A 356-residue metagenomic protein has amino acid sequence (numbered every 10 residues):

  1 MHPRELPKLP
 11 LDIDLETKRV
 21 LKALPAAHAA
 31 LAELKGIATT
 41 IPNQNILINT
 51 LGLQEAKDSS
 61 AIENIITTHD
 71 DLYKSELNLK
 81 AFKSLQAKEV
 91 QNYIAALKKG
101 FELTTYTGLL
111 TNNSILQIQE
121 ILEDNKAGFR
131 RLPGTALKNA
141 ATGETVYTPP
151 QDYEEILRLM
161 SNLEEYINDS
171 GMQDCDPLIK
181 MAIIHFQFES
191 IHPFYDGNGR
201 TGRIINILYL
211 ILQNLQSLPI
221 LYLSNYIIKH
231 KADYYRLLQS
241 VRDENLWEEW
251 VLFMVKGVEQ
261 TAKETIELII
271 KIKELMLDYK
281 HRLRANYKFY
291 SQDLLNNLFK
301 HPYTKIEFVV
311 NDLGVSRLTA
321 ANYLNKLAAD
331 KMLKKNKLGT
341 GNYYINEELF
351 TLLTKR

Functional and structural regions predicted by a protein language model:
M1-R356: FIC/Doc superfamily catalytic core
